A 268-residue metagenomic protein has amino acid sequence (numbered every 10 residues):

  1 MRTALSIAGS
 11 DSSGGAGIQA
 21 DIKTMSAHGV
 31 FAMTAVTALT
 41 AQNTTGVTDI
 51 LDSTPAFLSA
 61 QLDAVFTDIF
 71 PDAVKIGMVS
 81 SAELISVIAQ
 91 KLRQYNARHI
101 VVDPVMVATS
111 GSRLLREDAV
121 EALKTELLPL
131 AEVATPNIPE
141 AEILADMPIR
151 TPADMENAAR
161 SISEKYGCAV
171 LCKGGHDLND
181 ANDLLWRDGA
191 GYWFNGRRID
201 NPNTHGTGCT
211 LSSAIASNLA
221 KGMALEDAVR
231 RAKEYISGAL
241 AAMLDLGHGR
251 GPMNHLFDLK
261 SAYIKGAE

Functional and structural regions predicted by a protein language model:
R2-S6, M25-T109: Conserved N-terminal subdomain of the carbohydrate kinase-like
I7-S13, G191-H205: Short pre-catalytic strand/loop immediately N-terminal to key active-site residues, enriched for Gly-Thr
G14-V30: N-terminal basic/disordered segments at the start of proteins
G29-M33, Y192, N218-A232: Phosphate-handling active-site elements
D49-D52, E226-E268: Charged C-terminal helix
E83-Y95, C168, N182, A190 (+1 more regions): Nucleotide and nucleotide-moiety/phosphate-recognizing core
E117-G191: Conserved phosphate/ATP/ADP-binding segment of small-molecule kinases
E142-I143, N201-L225: Short, small-residue alpha-helix embedded
